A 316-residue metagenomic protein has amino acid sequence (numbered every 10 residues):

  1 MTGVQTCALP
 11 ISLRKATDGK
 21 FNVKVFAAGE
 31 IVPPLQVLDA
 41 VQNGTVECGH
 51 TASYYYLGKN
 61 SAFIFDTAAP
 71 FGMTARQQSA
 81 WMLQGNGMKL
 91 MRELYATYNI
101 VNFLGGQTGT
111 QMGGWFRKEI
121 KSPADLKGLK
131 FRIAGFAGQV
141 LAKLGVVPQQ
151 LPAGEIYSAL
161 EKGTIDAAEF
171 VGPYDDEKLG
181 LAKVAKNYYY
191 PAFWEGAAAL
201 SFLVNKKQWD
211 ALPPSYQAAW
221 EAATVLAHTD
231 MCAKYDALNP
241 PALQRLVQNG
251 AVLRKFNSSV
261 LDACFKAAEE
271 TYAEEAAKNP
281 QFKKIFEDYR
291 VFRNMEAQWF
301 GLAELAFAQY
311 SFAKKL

Functional and structural regions predicted by a protein language model:
M1, T6-Q78, N86-L316: N-terminal secretory/targeting leader peptides
